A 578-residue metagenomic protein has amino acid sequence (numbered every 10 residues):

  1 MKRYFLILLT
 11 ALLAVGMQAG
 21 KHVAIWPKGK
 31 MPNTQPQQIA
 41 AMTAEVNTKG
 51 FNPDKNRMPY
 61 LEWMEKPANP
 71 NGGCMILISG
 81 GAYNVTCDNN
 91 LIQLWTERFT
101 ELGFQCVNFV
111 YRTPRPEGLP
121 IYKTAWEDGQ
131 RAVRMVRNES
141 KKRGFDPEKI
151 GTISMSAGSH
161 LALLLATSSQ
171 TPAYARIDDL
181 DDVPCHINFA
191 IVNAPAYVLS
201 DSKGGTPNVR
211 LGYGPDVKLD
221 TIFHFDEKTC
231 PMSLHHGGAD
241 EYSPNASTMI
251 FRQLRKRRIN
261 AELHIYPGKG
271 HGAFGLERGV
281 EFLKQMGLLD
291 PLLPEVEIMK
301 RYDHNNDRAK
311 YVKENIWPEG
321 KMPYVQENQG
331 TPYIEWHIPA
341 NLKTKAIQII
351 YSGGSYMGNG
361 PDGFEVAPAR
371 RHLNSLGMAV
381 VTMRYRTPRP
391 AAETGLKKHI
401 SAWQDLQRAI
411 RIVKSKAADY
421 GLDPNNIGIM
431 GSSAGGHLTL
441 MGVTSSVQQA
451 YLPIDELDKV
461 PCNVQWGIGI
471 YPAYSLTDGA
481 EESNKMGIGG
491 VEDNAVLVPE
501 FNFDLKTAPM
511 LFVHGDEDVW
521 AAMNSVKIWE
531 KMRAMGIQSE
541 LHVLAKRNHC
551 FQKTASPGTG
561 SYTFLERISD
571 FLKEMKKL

Functional and structural regions predicted by a protein language model:
G20-A68, L293-L342: N-terminal cap/lid segment of alpha/beta-hydrolase-fold proteins
G72-G80, K345-G353: Short beta-strand element of the alpha/beta-hydrolase
S79-N84, G238, S352-M357, D516: Active-site glycine-rich loops that stabilize anionic/oxyanionic intermediates across multiple enzyme folds
C87-D88, L94-W95, Y111-P147, G360-A369 (+2 more regions): Catalytic nucleophile-loop/oxyanion-hole region of alpha/beta-hydrolase and closely related hydrolase-like folds
L119, N245-P294, V526-L578: C-terminal catalytic histidine-bearing segment of alpha/beta-hydrolase fold enzymes
R131-V209, D216-V217, E227, R408-N484 (+1 more regions): Primarily recognizes the serine-hydrolase "nucleophile elbow" in alpha/beta-hydrolase and SGNH/GDSL folds
K228, L234-H236, F512-H514: Short beta-strand/loop motif that positions the catalytic acidic residue of the alpha/beta-hydrolase fold
A239-S243, L476, E517-A521: Acidic catalytic loop of the alpha/beta-hydrolase fold
